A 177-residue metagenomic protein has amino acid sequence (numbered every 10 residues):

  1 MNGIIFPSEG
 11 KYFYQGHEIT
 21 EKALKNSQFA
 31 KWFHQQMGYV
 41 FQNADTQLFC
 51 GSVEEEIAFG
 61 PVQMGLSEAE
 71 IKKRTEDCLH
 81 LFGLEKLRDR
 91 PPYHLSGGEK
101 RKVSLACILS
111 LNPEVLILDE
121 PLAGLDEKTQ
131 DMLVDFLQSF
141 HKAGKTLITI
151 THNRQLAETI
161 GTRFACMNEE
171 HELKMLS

Functional and structural regions predicted by a protein language model:
N2: Helix-to-loop junction immediately C-terminal to a conserved catalytic motif
G10-K22, F33: Conserved ABC transporter NBD signature motif
A69-L87: Conserved ABC ATPase "signature" region
P91-L95, E99: Conserved ABC ATPase signature
L116-D119: Catalytic Walker B motif of ABC-type/P-loop ATPase nucleotide-binding domains
E127-T129: Helix N-cap at the start of a conserved alpha-helix in ABC-type nucleotide-binding domains
T151-H152: H-loop/switch region of ABC-family ATPase nucleotide-binding domains
